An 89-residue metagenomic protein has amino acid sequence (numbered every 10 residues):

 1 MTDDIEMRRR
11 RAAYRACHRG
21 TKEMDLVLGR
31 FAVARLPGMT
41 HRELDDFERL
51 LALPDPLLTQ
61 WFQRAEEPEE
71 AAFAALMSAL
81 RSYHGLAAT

Functional and structural regions predicted by a protein language model:
T2-T89: Positively charged, polar, low-complexity stretches
